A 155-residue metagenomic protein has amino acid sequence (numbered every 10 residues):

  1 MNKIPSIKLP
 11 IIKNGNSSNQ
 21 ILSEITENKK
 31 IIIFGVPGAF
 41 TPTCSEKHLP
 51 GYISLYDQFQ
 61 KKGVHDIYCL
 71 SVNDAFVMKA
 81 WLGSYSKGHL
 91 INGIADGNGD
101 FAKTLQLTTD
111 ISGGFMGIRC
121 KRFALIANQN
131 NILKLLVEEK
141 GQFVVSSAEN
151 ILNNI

Functional and structural regions predicted by a protein language model:
M1-I155: Chalcogenol-based redox active-site neighborhoods
